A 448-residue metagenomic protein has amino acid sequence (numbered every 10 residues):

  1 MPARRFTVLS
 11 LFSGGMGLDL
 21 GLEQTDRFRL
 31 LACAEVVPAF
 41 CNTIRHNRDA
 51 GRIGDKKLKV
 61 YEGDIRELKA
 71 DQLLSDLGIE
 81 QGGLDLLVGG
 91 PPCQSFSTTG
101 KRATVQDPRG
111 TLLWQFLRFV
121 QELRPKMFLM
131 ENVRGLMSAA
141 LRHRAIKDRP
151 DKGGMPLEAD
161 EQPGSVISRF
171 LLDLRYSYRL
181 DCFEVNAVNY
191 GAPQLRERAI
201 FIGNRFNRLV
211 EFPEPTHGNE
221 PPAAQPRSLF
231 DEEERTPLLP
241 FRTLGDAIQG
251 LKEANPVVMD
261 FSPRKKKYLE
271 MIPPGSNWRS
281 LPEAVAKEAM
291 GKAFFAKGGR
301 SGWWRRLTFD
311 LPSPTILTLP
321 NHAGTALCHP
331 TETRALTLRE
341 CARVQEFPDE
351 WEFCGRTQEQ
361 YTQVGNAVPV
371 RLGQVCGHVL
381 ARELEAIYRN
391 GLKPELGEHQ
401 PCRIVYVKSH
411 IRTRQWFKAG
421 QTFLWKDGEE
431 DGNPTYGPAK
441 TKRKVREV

Functional and structural regions predicted by a protein language model:
A3-V8: Extreme N-terminal starter segment of soluble prokaryotic enzymes
L9-R66: SAM cofactor-binding core of SAM-dependent methyltransferases, primarily the Rossmann-like beta-alpha-beta module
G15, R198, F241, N366-V370 (+1 more regions): Short alpha-helical patches at coil-to-helix transitions and adjacent helical residues in well-structured domains
L20-Q24, H46, R118-Q121, L172 (+2 more regions): Short, well-ordered alpha-helices that flank and scaffold nucleotide-derived cofactor binding pockets
R52-G54, I79-Q81, P193-L195, L307-D310: Extracellular/periplasmic catalytic domains that process cell-envelope and extracellular macromolecules
G63, G89, M130: Redox-cofactor binding/interface segments in oxidoreductases and associated redox assembly factors
D71-L84, C93-K297: Class I S-adenosyl-L-methionine
L251-V448: C-terminal target-recognition/interaction regions appended to catalytic cores
